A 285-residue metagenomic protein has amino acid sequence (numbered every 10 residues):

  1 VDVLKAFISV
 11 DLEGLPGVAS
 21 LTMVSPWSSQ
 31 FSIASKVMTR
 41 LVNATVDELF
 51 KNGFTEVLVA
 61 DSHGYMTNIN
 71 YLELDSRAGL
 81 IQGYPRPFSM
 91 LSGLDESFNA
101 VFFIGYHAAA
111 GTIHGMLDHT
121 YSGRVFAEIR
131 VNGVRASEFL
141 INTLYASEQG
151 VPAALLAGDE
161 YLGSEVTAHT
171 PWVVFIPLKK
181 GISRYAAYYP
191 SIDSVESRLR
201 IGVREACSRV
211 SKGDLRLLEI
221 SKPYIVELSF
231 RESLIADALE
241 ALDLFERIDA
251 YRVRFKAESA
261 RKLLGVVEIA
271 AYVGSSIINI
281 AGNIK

Functional and structural regions predicted by a protein language model:
D2, V195-K285: C-terminal accessory domains and tails appended to enzymatic cores
S9-V10, A60-D61, V101-Y106, L156-A157 (+1 more regions): Short beta-strand segments
E13-V18: Short acidic, Gly/Ser-rich segments with clustered Asp/Glu that frequently serve as metal-coordination loops in enzyme
T22-D47: Short catalytic helix/loop segments, enriched in acidic residues and glycine and frequently bearing histidine
G64-R77: Glycine-rich loop at the start of a catalytic domain that most often binds anionic cofactors/ligands
D75-L94: A glycine-rich helix N-cap at a beta->alpha junction
R86, G123-Q149, A157-Y161: Active-site glycine-rich loop that binds ribose-phosphate moieties when present
Y145-C207: Active-site rim beta-loop-alpha module in soluble metabolic enzymes
